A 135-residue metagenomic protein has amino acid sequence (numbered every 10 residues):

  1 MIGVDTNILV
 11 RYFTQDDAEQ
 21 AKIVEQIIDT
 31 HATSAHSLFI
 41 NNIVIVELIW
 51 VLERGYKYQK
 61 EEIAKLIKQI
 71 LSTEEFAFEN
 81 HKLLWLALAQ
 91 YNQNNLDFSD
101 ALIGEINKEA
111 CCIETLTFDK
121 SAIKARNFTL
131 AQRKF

Functional and structural regions predicted by a protein language model:
M1, G104-F135: Acidic, PIN/NYN-like endoribonuclease modules and their adjacent C-terminal/linker elements
M1-I40, G55-K60, R133-F135: Short, well-structured N-terminal submotif of metal-dependent ribonuclease cores
D5, E47, D100, D119: Acidic active-site catalytic centers that drive phospho-/nucleotidyl reactions and related ester hydrolyses
L9, I45, A122-I123: A generic structural signal for short hydrophobic patches within well-formed alpha-helices
N41-V44, L83: Short, conserved alpha-helical segments within structured domains
K57-L71, E75: Glycine/small-residue-rich phosphate/adenosyl-binding loop
E75-F118: Active-site neighborhoods of divalent-metal-dependent phosphate/nucleic-acid chemistry enzymes
